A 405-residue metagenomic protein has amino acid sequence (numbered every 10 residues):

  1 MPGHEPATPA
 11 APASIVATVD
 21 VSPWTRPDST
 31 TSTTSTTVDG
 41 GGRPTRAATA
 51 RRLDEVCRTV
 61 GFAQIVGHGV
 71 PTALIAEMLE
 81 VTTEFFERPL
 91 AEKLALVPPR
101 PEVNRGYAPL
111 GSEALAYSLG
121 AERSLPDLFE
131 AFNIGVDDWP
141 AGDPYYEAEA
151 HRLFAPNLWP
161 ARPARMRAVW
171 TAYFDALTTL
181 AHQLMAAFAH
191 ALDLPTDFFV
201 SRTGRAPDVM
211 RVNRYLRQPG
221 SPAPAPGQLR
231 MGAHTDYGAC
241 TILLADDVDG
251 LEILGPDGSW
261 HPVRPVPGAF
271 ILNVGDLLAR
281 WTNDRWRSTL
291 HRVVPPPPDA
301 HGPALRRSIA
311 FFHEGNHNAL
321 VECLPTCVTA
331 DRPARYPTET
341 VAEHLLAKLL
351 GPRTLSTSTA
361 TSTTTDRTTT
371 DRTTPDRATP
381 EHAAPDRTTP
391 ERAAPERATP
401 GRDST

Functional and structural regions predicted by a protein language model:
M1-T365, P395-T405: Peripheral, non-catalytic segments flanking oxidoreductase cores
T363-R402: Long, intrinsically disordered low-complexity tandem-repeat segments
